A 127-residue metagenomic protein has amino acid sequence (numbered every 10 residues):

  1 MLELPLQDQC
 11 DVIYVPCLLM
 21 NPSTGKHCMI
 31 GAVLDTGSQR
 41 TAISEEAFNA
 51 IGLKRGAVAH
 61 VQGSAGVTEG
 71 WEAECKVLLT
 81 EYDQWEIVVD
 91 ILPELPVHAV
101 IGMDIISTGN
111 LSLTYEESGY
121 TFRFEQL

Functional and structural regions predicted by a protein language model:
M1-L127: Pepsin/retropepsin-fold aspartyl endopeptidases
